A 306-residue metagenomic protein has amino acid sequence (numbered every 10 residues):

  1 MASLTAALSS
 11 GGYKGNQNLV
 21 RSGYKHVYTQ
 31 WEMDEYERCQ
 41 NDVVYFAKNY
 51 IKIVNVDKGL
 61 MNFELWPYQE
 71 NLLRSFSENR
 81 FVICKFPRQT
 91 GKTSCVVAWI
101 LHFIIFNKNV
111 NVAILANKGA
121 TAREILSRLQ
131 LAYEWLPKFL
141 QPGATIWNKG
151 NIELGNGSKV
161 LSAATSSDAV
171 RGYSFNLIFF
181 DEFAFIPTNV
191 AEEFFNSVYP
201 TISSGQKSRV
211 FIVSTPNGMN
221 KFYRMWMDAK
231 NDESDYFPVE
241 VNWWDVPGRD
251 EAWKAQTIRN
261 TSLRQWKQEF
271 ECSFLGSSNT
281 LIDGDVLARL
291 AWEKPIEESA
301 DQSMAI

Functional and structural regions predicted by a protein language model:
M1-F81, S299: Pre-P-loop entry segment of helicase/translocase ATPase cores
N79-I100: Walker A/P-loop
T90, V170, I186-N189: Catalytic P-loop NTPase motifs of RecA-like helicase/translocase cores
V110-L131: Conserved Walker A/P-loop ATP-binding site and its immediately adjacent core in helicase/helicase-like ATPase domains
E124-N176: Inter-Walker segment of RecA-like/P-loop motor cores
L131-W135, F185-T261: ASCE P-loop NTPase helicase motor core
E193, W243-I306: ATPase catalytic-site recognition across NTP-hydrolyzing enzymes
